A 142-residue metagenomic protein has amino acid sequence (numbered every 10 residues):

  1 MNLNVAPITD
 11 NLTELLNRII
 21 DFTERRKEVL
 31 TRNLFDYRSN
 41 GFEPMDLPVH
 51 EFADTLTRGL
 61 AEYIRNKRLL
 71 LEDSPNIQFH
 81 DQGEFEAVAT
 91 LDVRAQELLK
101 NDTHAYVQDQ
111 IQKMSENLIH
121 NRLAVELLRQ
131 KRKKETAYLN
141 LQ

Functional and structural regions predicted by a protein language model:
M1-Q142: Amphipathic alpha-helical polymerization modules
